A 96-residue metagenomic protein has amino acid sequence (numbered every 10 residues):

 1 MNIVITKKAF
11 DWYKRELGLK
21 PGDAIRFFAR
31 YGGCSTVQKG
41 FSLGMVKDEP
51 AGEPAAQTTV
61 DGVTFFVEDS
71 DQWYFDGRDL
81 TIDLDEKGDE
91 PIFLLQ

Functional and structural regions predicted by a protein language model:
M1-Q96: Domain-level signature for proteins that mediate thiol-based redox and metal-cofactor handling
